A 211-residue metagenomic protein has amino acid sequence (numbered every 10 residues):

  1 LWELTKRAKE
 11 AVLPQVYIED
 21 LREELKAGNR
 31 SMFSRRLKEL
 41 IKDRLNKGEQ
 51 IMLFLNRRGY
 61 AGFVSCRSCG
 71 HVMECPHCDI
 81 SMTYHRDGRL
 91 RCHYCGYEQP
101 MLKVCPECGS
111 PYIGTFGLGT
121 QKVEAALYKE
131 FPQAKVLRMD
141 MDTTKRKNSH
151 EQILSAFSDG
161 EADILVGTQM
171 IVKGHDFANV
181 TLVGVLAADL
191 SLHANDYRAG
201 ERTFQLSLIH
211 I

Functional and structural regions predicted by a protein language model:
L1-L208: Inter-lobe coupling/hinge segments of SF2-like helicase ATPases
